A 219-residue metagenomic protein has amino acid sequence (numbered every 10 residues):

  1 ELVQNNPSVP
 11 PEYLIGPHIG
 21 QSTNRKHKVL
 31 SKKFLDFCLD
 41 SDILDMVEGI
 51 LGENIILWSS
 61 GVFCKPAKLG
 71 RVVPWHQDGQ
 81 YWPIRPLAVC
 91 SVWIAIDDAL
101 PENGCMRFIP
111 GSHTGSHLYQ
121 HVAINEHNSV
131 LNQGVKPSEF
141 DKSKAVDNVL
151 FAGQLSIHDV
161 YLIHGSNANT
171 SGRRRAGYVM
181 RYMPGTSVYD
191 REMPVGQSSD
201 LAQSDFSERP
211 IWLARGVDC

Functional and structural regions predicted by a protein language model:
E1-W75, Q80-I84, H121, M193-V195 (+2 more regions): Non-heme Fe(II)-dependent double-stranded beta-helix
S8-P10, L155-I157, Y161-C219: Non-heme Fe(II)/2-oxoglutarate
L14, Q77, E126, V130-K142 (+2 more regions): Short, surface-exposed loop/helix-turn segments at secondary-structure junctions that function as lids/hinges flanking
V62-L69, G79-Q80, L87-A88, I96-P101 (+1 more regions): Short acidic/polar capping segments at secondary-structure boundaries
A67, I109-S116, R175, R181-S187: Short edge-strand/loop segments of extracellular domains
R71, I84-A88, E139, T170-R174: A generic structural micro-feature
H76, P83-P101, V149-A152, I157 (+1 more regions): Short, conserved beta-strand element in jelly-roll/cupin
A99-N167: Double-stranded beta-helix
